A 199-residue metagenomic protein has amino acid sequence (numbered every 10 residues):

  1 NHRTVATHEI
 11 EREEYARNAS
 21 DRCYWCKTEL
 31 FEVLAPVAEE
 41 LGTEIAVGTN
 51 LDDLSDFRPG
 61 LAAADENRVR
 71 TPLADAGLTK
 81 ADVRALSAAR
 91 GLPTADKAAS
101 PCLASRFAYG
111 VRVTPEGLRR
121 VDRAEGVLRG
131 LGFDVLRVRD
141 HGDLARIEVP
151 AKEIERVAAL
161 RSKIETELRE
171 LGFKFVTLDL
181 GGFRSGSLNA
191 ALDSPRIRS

Functional and structural regions predicted by a protein language model:
N1-A89, G130, A145, K163-F173 (+3 more regions): ATP-dependent adenylation/nucleotidyltransferase module used to activate substrates
N18, R22, V113-E116, E155-A159: Alpha-helix N-cap and loop-to-helix initiation/capping positions
C26, G91-A95, R198: A polyampholytic, Gly/Pro-enriched intrinsically disordered region
K27, A76, G117, R156-V157: Charged, low-complexity surface patches
F57-A64, R112-P115, R196-S199: Short, electropositive alpha-helical surface patch
A74-L128, G132-L136: Mid-to-C-terminal catalytic subdomains of enzymes that bind/position adenosyl phosphate moieties or nucleic-acid
D122-S199: Peripheral terminal appendages
